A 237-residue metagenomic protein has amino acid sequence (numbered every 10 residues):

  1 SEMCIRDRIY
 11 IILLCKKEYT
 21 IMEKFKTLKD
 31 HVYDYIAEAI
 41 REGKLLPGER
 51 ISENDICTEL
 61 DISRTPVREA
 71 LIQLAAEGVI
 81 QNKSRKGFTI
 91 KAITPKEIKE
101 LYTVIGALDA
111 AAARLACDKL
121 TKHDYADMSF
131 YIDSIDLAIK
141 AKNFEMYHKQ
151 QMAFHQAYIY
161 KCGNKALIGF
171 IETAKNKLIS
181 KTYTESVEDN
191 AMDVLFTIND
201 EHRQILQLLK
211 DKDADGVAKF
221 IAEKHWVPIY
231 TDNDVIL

Functional and structural regions predicted by a protein language model:
S1-I5: Short, small-residue-biased leader/transition segments that mark boundaries at the very start of proteins
R6-D118, A166, D213, A222 (+1 more regions): Short linear motifs at protein or domain termini
I72, C117, D136, I159-G163 (+1 more regions): Amphipathic alpha-helical interaction elements
E97, V104-K119, A153-A191: Hydrophobic, amphipathic alpha-helical faces that serve as interaction scaffolds
A111-D136: Amphipathic alpha-helical dimerization/coiled-coil segments that flank or bridge DNA-binding/regulatory modules
Y125, S129, H148, I168 (+1 more regions): Conserved positions within tetratricopeptide repeat
S129-D136, A141, S180-L237: C-terminal all-alpha effector/ligand-binding and dimerization domain of prokaryotic HTH-type transcriptional repressors
I135, I139-C162: Exposed, interaction-prone assembly regions rather than primary DNA-binding/catalytic cores
